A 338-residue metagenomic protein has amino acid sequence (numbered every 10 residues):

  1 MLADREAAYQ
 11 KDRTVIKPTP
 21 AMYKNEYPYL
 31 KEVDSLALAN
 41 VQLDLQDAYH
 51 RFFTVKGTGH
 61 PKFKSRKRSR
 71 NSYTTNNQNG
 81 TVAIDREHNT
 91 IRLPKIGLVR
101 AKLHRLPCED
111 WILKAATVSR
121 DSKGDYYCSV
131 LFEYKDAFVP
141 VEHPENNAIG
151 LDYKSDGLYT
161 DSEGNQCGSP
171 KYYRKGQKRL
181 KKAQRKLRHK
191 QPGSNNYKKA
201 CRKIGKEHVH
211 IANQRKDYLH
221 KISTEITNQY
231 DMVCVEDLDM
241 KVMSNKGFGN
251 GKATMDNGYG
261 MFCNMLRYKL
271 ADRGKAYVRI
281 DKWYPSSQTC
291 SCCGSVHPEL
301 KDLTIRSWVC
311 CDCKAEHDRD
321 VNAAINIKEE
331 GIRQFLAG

Functional and structural regions predicted by a protein language model:
M1, A37, V41-F53, V321-G331 (+1 more regions): Stable alpha-helical structural segments in soluble proteins, enriched in small hydrophobic residues
M1-T14: N-terminal cap/recognition module
K11-M22, A148-G150, G157: N-terminal DNA-binding module of tyrosine recombinases/phage integrases
D12-I16, P20, G59-H60, L187-K198: Flexible coil/linker segments and helix-coil junctions enriched in charged and small residues
T14, Y27-E32, G97, E163-Q166 (+1 more regions): Short, exposed beta-strand "edge-strand" segments with a Pro/Gly-rich flavor and a Y/T-containing core
P18-S122, K252, D256: Acidic carboxylate diad motif detector
S122-G338: Positively charged, helix-rich recognition surfaces that bind polyanionic ligands
